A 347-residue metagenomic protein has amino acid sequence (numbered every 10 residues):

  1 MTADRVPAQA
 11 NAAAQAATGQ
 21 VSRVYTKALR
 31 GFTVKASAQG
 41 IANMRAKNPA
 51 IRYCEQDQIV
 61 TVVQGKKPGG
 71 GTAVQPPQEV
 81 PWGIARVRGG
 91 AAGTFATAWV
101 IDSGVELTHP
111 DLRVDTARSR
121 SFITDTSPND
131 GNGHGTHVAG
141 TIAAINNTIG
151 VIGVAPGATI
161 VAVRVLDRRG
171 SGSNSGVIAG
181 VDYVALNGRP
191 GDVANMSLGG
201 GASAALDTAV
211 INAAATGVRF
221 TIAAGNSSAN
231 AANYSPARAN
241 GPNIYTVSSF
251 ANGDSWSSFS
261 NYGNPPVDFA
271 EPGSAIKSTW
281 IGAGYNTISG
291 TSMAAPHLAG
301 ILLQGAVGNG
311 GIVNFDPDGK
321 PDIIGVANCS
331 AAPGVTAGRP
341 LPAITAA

Functional and structural regions predicted by a protein language model:
D4-V6, Q39-I41, Q58-V62, G104-L107 (+9 more regions): Solvent-exposed loop/turn segments at secondary-structure junctions within structured extracellular/periplasmic domains
N11-Q78: Autoinhibitory propeptides
S22-T26, I152-A155, A162, G180-D182 (+6 more regions): C-terminal subdomain of the subtilisin-like protease fold in secreted/lumenal serine endopeptidases
S37-N43, K66-V100, R118-G131, S260 (+2 more regions): N-terminal domain-start motif of subtilase-like serine proteases
R45, I211-A215, A270: Anion (oxyanion) recognition and catalysis
R88-R118, T126-G176, G188-V193, A239-N243 (+4 more regions): Subtilisin-like serine protease catalytic core
D102, V218, Y234-V307, D322-A331 (+1 more regions): Extracellular S/T/G-rich loop segment that most often corresponds to the catalytic His/Ser-adjacent loop
D125-T136, S227-A229, Y262, N286-L298: Gly/Ser-rich catalytic serine loop of serine hydrolases
